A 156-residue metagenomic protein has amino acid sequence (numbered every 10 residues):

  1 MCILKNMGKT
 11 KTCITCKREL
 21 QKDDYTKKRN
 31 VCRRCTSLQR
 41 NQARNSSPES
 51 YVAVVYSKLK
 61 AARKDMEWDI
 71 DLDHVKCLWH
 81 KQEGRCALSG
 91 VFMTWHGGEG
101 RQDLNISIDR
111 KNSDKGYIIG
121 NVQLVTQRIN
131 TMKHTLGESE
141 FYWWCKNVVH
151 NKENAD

Functional and structural regions predicted by a protein language model:
C2-V91, W95, I118, M132 (+1 more regions): Contiguous alpha-helical segments
D23-N30, Q102-S107, K111-N121: Short linker/helix segments within small regulatory modules
G84-V91, E99-S113, Q127: Histidine-centered catalytic micro-motifs used for acid/base chemistry in nuclease and nucleotide-processing active
G100-N105, Q123, S139-W143: "Short basic amphipathic alpha-helical interaction patches in structured regions
I108, V125, N154-D156: Repeat-unit-sized solenoid/scaffold elements
V122-T131: Short helix/strand-capping connector loops at secondary-structure junctions
